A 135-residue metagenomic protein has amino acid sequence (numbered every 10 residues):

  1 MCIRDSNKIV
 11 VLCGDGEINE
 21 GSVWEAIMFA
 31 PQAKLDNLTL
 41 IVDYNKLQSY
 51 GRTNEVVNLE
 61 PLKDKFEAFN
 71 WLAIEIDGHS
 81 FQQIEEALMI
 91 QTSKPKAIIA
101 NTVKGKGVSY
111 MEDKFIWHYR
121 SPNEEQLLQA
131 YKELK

Functional and structural regions predicted by a protein language model:
R4-K135: Glycine-rich ThDP/TPP pyrophosphate-binding loop and its adjacent helix/strand module within ThDP-dependent enzymes
